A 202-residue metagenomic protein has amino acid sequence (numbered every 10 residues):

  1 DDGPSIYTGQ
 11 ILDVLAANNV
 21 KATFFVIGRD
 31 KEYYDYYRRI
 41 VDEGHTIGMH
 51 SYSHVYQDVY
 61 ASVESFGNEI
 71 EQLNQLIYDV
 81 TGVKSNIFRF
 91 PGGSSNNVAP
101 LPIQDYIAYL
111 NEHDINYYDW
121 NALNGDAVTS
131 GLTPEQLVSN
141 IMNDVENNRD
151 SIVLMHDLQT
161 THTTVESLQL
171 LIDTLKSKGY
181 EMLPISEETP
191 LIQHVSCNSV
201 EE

Functional and structural regions predicted by a protein language model:
D1-S85, T174, P190: Active-site beta->alpha N-cap acidic-glycine motif
G3, I27-R29, Y52, P91-G93 (+3 more regions): Active-site beta-loop-alpha junctions enriched in small/polar residues
D13-N19, K31-E32, T160-E202: C-terminal domain-boundary segment and adjacent tail
N18, E43-G44, H113, N148 (+1 more regions): Structured helix-beta-strand junction loops
A22-V26, T46-S51, N86-F90, N116-N121 (+2 more regions): Structural recognition of the beta-strand scaffold that forms the well-ordered cores of secreted hydrolase catalytic
R38-I40, V63-S65, L132-E135, S196-E201: Short low-complexity, flexible loop/linker segments enriched in glycine and/or proline with clustered acidic
V55-T81, S94-R149, T164-E166: Alpha-helical scaffold elements lining the catalytic groove of polysaccharide deacetylases
N147, L154-Q159: Catalytic cysteine-centered active loop of the rhodanese-like fold, especially the PTP/DSP P-loop
